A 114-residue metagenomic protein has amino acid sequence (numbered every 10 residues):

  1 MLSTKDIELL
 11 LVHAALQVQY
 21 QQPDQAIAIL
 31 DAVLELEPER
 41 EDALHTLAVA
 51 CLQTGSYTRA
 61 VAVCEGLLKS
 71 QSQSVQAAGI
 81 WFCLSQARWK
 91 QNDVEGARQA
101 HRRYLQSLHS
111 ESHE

Functional and structural regions predicted by a protein language model:
E8, D42, Q76-G79: Start-of-helix register in tetratricopeptide repeats
P38, S72-V75, H109: Short coil turns that delineate tetratricopeptide repeat
E65-S70, F82-E111: TPR/TPR-like (Sel1-like) alpha-helical repeat modules
